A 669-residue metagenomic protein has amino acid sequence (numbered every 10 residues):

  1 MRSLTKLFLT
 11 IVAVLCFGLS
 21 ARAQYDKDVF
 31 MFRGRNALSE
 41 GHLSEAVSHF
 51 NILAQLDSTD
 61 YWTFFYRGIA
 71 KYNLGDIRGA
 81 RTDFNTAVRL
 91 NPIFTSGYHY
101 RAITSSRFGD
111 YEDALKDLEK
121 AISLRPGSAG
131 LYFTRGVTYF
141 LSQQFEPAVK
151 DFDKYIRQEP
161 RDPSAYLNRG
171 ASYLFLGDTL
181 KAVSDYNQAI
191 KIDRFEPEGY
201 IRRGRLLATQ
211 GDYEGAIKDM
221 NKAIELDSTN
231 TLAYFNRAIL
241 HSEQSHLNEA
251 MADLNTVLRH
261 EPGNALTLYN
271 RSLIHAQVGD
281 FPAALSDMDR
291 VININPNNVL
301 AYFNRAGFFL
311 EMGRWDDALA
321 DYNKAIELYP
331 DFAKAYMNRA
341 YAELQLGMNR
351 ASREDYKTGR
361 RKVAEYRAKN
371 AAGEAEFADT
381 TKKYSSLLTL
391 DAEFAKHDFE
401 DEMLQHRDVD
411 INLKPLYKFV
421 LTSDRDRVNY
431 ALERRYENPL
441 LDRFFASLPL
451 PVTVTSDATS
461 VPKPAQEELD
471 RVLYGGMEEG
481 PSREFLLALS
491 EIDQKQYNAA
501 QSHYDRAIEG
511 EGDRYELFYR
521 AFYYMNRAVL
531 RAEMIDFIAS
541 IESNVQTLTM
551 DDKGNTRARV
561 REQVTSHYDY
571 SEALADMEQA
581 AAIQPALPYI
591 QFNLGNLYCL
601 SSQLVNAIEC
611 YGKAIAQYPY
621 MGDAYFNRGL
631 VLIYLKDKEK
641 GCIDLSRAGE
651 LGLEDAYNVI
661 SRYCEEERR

Functional and structural regions predicted by a protein language model:
D26-D28, Y61-W62, T95-S96, A129-G130 (+13 more regions): Helix-start (N-cap) detector for alpha-helical repeat units in TPR-like alpha-solenoids, especially tetratricopeptide
F32, Y66, Y100, T134 (+11 more regions): Canonical tetratricopeptide repeat
S39-E40, N73, R107-F108, L141-S142 (+13 more regions): Register position in tetratricopeptide repeats
L56, L90, L124, Q158-E159 (+10 more regions): Structural marker of alpha-solenoid helical repeat scaffolds
E311, A333-S502, E509-Y515, Y519 (+2 more regions): Eukaryotic alpha-helical solenoid repeat scaffolds
